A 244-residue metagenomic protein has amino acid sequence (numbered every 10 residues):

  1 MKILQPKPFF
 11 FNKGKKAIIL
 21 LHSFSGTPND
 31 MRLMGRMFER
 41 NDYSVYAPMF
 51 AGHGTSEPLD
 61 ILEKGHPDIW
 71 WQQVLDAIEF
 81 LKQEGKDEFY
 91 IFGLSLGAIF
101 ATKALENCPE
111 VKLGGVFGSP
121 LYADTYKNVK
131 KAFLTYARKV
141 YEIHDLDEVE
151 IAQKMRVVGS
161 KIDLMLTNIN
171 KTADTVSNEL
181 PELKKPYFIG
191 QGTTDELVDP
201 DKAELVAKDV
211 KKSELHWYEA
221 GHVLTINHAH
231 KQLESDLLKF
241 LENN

Functional and structural regions predicted by a protein language model:
M1-K16: Short beta-strand-to-loop junctions in surface cap/lid or active-site-entrance loops
I19-S25, Q191: The conserved beta1-alpha1 loop
S25-R36: The serine-hydrolase catalytic nucleophile loop
E39-P58: Conserved alpha/beta-hydrolase
S56-K86: Catalytic nucleophile-loop/oxyanion-hole region of alpha/beta-hydrolase and closely related hydrolase-like folds
E84-L94: Alpha/beta-hydrolase fold nucleophile elbow
G93-G97, A101: Gly/Ala-rich beta-loop-alpha elbow adjacent to hydrolase catalytic centers
K112-P186, G192-L197, L205, H216-T225 (+2 more regions): The alpha/beta-hydrolase serine catalytic core
